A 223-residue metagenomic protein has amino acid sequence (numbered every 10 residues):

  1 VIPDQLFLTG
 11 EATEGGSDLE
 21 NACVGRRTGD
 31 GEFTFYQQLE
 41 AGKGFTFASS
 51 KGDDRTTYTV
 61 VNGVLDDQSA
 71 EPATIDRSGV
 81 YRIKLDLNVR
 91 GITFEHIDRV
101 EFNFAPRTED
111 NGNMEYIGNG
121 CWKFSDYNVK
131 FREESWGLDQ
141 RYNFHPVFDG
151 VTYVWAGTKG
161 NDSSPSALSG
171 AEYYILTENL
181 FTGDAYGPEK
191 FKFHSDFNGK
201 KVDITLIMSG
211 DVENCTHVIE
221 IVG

Functional and structural regions predicted by a protein language model:
V1-G223: Insoluble glucan recognition modules
